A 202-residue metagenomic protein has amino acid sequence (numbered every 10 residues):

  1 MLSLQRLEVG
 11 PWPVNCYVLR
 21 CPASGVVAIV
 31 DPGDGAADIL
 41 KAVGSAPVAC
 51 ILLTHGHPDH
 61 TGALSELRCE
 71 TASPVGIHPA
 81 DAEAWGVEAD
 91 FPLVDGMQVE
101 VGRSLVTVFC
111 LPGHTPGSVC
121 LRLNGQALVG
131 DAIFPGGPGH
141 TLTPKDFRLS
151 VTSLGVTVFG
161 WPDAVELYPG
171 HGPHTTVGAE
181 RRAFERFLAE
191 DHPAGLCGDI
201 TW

Functional and structural regions predicted by a protein language model:
M1-A46, C120-G130, P135: Conserved beta-strand hairpin/beta-sheet module of binuclear metal-dependent hydrolase folds, prominently
L2, V14, V94, P116-S118 (+1 more regions): Short beta-strand-initiation
L7, L93, L111: Hydrophobic residues at beta-strand termini and immediately following loops that shape nucleotide-binding pockets
P13, S24-V27, D34-L105, P138 (+1 more regions): Active-site HxH/HxHxD metal-binding segment of metal-dependent hydrolases
L19, T54, L111: Conserved S/T- and glycine-rich ATP-binding loop of Class I adenylate-forming
P47-C50, L105, C110, P116-W202: Metallo-beta-lactamase
